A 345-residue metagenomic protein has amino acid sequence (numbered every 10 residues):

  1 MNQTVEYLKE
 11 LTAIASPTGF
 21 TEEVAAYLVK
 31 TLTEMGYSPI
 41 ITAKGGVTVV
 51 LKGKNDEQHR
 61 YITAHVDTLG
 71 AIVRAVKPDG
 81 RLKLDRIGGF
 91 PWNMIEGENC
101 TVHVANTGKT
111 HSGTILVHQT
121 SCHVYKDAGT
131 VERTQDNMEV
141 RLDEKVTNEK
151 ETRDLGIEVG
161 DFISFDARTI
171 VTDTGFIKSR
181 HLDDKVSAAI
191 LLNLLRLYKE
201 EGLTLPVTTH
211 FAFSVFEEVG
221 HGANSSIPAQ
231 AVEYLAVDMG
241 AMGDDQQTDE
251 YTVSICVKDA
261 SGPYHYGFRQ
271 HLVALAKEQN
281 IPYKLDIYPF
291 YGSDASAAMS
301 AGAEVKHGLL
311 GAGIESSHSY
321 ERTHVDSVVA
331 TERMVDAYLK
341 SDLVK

Functional and structural regions predicted by a protein language model:
M1-K345: N-terminal hydrophobic/helix-forming segments and targeting peptides
